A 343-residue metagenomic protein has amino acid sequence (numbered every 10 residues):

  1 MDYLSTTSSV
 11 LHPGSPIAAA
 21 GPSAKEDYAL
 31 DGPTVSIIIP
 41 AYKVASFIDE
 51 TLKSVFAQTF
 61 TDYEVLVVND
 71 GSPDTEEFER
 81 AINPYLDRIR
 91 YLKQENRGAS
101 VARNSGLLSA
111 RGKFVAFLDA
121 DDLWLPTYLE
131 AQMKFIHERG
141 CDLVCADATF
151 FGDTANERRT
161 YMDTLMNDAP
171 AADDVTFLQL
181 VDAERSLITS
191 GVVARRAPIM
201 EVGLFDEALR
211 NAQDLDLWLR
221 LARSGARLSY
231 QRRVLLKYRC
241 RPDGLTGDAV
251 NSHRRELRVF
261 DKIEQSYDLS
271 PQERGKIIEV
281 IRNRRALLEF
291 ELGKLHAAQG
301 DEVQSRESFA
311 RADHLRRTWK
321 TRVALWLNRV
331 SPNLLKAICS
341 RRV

Functional and structural regions predicted by a protein language model:
D2-L30, L228, C240-V343: C-terminal subregions of glycosyltransferases and related glycan-biosynthesis enzymes
P33-S36, S54, E64, D216: Cell-envelope/extracellular polymer assembly enzymes that use nucleotide-activated donors
V35-F47, T51-L52, Q58-T59, V68: A conserved hydrophobic helix/loop-capping motif in glycosyltransferases and polysaccharide synthases
L52-K93: Acidic donor-binding segment of Leloir-type glycosyltransferases
E77, Q94-A110, A131: Glycine-rich, basic loop-to-helix element that forms the pyrophosphate-binding segment of sugar-nucleotide handling
L108, D168-L257: Conserved nucleotide-sugar donor-binding catalytic segment
V115: Short aromatic/hydrophobic "clamp" motif used to bind/position activated sugar donors
T127-T160: Conserved donor NDP-sugar-binding/catalytic core segment of glycosyltransferases
